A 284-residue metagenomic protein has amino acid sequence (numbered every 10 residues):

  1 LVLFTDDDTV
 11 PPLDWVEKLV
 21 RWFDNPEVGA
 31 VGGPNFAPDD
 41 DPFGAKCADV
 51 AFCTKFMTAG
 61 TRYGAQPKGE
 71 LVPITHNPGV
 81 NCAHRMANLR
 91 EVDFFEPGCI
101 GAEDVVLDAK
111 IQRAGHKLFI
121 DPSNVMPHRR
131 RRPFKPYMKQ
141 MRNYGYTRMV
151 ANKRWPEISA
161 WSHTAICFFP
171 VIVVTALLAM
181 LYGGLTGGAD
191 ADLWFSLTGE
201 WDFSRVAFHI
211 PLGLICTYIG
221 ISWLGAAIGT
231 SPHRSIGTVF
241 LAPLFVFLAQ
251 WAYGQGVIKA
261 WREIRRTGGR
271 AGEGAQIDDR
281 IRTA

Functional and structural regions predicted by a protein language model:
V2: Short aromatic/hydrophobic "clamp" motif used to bind/position activated sugar donors
D6-V10: The conserved acidic donor/metal-binding loop of glycosyltransferases
L13-V50, V125: Conserved donor NDP-sugar-binding/catalytic core segment of glycosyltransferases
F23, A37-D39, E96-S159: Catalytic donor/gating beta->alpha subdomain of glycosyltransferases that bind UDP-sugars
G33-D39, A51-I74, R154: Short, flexible, basic/aromatic active-site loop/helix in glycosyltransferases
P73, I264-A284: Short linear elements at protein peripheries
P78-V92: Conserved nucleotide-sugar donor-binding and metal-coordinating catalytic region shared by glycosyltransferases
F169-T267: Membrane-embedded multi-pass helical conduit in multi-pass membrane proteins, especially envelope-biosynthetic
